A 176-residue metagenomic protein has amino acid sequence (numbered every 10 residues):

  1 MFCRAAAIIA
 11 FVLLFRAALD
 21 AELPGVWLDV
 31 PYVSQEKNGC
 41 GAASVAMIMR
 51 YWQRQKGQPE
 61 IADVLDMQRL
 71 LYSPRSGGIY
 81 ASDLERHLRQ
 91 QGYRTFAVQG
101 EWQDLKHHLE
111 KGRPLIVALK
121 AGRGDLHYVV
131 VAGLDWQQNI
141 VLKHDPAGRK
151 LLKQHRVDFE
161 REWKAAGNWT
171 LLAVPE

Functional and structural regions predicted by a protein language model:
A5-R16: Bacterial N-terminal signal peptides
F15-L23, Q53-K56: Short alpha-helical hairpin
L19-P31, M49, I61-E176: Conserved active-site-adjacent core of cysteine acyl-enzyme catalytic domains
W27-K56: N-terminal targeting signals for Sec/Tat export/insertion, comprising classic cleavable signal peptides
